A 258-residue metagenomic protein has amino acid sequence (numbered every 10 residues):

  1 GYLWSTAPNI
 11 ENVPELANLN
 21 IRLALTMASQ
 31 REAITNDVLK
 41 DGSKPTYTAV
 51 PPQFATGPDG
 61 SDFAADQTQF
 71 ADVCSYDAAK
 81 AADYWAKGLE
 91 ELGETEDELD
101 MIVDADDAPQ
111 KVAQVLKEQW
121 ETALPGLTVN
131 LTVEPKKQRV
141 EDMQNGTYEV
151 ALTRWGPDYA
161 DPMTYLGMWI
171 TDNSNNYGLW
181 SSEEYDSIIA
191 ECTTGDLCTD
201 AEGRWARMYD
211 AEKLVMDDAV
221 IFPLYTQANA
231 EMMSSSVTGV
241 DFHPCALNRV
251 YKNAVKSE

Functional and structural regions predicted by a protein language model:
G1-A49, V73, E96-D107, C198-D217 (+1 more regions): Alpha-helical secondary-structure segments
S5, N18, R22, T26 (+11 more regions): Extracytoplasmic/secreted envelope proteins and their assembly/folding machinery, especially bacterial periplasmic
A7-P8, E15, A33-V38, K137-T171 (+1 more regions): Pocket-flanking alpha-helical
I10-N12, A28-A33, V38-G42, F54 (+6 more regions): Sec/Tat-exported extracytoplasmic proteins
L19-L23, T35-V38, D72-S75, G126-R139 (+2 more regions): Extracytoplasmic/peripheral linker and loop segments enriched in polar/acidic and small residues with frequent Thr/Pro
P45-K87, A108-Q110, T199: Structural transition elements
A78, A82-P157, N229: Ligand/substrate-recognition segments at binding pockets and active sites
E231-E258: Long beta-strand-rich cores associated with HINT superfamily self-processing modules
